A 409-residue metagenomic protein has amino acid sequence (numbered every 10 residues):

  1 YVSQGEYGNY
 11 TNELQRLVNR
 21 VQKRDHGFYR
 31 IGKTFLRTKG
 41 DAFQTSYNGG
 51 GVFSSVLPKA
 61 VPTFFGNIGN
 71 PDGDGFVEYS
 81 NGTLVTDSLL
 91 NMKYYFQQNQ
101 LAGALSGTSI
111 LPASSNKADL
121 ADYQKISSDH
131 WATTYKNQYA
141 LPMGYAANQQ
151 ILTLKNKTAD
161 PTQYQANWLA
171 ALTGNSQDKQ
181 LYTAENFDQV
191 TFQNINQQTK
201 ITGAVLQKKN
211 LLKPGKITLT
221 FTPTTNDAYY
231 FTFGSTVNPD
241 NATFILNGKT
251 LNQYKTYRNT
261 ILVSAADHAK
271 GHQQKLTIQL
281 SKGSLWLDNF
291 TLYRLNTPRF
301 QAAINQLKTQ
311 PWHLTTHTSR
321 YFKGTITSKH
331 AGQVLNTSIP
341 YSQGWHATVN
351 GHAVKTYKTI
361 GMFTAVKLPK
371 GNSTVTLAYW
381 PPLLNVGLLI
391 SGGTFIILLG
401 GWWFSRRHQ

Functional and structural regions predicted by a protein language model:
Y1-Q4: Transmembrane alpha-helical segments
N9-R16: A structure-centric feature marking long, well-folded core domains of fungal metabolic enzymes and membrane transporters
R20-M92, L141, T250, Y254 (+1 more regions): Extracytoplasmic/lumenal acceptor-recognition loop(s) of multi-pass membrane glycoenzymes
T34, Q98, Y293: Conserved residues at the C-terminal ends of beta-strands
K93-Q163: Aromatic/acidic, Gly/Pro-rich catalytic loop(s) in extracytoplasmic/lumenal soluble domains of multi-pass membrane
I151-G174, I397-W402: Short, cationic low-complexity segments
P161-Q193: Predominantly extracellular/luminal regions of secreted and cell-surface proteins, especially disulfide-bonded
N186-Q409: Active-site-proximal, structured, solvent-exposed surfaces of multi-pass membrane proteins that position macromolecular
